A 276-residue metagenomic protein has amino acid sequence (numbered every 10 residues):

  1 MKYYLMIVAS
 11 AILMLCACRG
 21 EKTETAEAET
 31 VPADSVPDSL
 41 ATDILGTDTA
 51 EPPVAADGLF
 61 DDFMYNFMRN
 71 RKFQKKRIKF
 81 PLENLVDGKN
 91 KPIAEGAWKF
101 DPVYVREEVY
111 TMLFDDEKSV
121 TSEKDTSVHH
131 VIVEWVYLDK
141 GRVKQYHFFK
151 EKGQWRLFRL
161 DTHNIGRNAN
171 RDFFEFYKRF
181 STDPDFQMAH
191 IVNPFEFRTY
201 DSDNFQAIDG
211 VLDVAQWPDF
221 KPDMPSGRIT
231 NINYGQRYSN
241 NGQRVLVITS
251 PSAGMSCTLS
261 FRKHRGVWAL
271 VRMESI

Functional and structural regions predicted by a protein language model:
M1-C16: Sec-dependent bacterial lipoprotein signal peptides
A17-K22: Bacterial signal peptide processing site
A55-F73, N170-D185: Short, aromatic-enriched amphipathic alpha-helices that serve as compact interaction elements
D62-R69, F73-K99, Q187-D201: Short, well-ordered alpha-helical segments enriched in acidic and aromatic residues
E83-D87, P92-R142, D201, Q206-M255: Surface-exposed, charged secondary-structure patches
L138-R167, G254-I276: Short beta-strand edge/turn micro-motifs at domain boundaries
K152-A189, P194-F205: Surface-exposed beta-loop interaction hotspot
